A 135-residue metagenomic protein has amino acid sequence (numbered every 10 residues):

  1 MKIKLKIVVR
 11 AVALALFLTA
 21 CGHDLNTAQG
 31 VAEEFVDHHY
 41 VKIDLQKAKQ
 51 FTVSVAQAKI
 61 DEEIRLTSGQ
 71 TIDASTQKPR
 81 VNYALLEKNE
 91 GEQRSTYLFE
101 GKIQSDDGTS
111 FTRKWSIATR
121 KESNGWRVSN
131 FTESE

Functional and structural regions predicted by a protein language model:
M1-V9: Bacterial N-terminal signal peptides that target proteins for export
R10-A11, E63: Short N-terminal leader segment in a subset of presequences, especially plant chloroplast and some mitochondrial
F17-A20: C-terminal motif of bacterial Sec signal peptides marking the signal peptidase cleavage site
G22-D24: Bacterial signal peptide processing site
N26-D44: Short, aromatic-enriched amphipathic alpha-helices that serve as compact interaction elements
L45-R94: Short solvent-exposed beta->alpha transition segments
N89-E135: Exposed beta-sheet edge and beta->alpha loop/turn motif
